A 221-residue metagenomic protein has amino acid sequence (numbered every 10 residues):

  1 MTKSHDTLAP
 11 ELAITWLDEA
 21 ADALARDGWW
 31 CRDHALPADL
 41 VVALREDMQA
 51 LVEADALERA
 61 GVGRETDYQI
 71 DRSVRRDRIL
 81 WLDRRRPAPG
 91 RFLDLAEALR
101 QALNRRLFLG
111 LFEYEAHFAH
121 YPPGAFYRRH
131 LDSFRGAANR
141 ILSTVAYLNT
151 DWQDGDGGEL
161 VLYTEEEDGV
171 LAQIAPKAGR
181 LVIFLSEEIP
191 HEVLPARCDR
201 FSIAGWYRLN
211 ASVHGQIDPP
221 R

Functional and structural regions predicted by a protein language model:
M1-S143, Y147-L181, E187-R221: Fe(II)/2-oxoglutarate oxygenase catalytic core
